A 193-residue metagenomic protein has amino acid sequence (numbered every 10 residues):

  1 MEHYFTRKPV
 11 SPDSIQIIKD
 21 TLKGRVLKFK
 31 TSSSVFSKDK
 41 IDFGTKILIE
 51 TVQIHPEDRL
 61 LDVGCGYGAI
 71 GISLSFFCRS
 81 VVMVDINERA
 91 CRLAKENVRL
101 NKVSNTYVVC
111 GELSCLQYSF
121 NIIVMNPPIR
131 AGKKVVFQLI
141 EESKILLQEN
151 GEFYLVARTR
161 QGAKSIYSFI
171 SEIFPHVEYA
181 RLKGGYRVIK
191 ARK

Functional and structural regions predicted by a protein language model:
M1-G24, S33-S34, K38, G185: N-terminal auxiliary segments of SAM/dcSAM-dependent transferases
F43-M125: Conserved SAM/SAH cofactor-binding pocket of Class I
L74, E142-S143, I170: Class I S-adenosylmethionine-dependent transferase superfamily signal
V124-K134: Glycine-rich phosphate-binding "P-loop"
F137-E149: A short glycine-rich, Lys/Arg-flanked "PGG" loop and its adjoining helix->strand segment in the class I
N150-R158: Conserved beta-strand signature within the Rossmann-like core of class I S-adenosyl-L-methionine
R158-P175: Conserved class I S-adenosyl-L-methionine
L182-K193: Core SAM-dependent methyltransferase catalytic element
